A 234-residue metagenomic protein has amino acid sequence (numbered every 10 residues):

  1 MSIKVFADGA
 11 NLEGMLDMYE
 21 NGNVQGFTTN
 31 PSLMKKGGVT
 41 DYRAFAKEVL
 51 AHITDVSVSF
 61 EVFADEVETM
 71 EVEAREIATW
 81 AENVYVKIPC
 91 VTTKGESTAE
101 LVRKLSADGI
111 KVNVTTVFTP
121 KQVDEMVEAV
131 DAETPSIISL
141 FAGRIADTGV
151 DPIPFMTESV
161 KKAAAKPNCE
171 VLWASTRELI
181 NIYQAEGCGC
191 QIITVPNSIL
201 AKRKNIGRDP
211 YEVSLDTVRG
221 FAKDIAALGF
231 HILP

Functional and structural regions predicted by a protein language model:
S2-L16, E20-V24, T28-D108, A142-I145: Active-site beta->alpha loop and helix N-cap motifs at the rims of alpha/beta catalytic domains
K35, A44, Q122, K202-R203: Flexible domain-boundary/linker segments
E96, R103, I110-A201, G207-L228: Catalytic alpha/beta core domains of metabolic enzymes, predominantly
I232-P234: C-terminal extensions of enzymes
